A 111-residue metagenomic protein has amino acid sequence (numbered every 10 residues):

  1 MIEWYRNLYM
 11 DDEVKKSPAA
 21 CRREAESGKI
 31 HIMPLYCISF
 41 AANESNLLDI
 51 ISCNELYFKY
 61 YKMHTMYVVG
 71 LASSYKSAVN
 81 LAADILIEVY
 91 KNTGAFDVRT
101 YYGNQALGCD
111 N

Functional and structural regions predicted by a protein language model:
M1-E26: Negatively charged, low-complexity tracts enriched in Asp/Glu with abundant Ser/Thr
D11, S17, A41, C53-N54 (+1 more regions): Compositionally biased, intrinsically disordered low-complexity segments
E24, K59-Y61, G103: Hydrophobic alpha-helical segments, principally membrane-spanning helices and signal/leader peptides
G28, F40, L81-E88, R99: A general structural signal for short secondary-structure boundary/capping elements
I30-Y67: Short aromatic-glycine-(Arg/Gly/Cys) micro-motifs in beta-strand/loop hairpins
L47, S77-L81, K91-A95: Short, solvent-exposed secondary-structure capping/transition elements
M63-V68, S73-E88: A short, charged, amphipathic alpha-helix used as a generic interaction element across diverse proteins
V89-N111: Charge-dense polyanion-binding interfaces
